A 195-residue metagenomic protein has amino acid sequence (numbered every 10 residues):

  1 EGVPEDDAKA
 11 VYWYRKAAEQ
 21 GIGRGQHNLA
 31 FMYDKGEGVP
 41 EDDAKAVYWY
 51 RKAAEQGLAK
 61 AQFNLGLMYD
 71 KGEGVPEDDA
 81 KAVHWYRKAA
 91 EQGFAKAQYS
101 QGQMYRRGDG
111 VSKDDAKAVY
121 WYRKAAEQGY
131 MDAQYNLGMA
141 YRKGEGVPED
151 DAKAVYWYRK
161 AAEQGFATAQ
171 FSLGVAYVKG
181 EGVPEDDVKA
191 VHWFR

Functional and structural regions predicted by a protein language model:
G2, A190-R195: Short, intrinsically disordered, charge-balanced linker/junction segments flanking boundaries in proteins
D6, E19-G23, K35-E37, D42 (+12 more regions): Short helix-capping/linker turns of helical repeat alpha-solenoids
K16-A17, K52-A53, K88-A89, K124-A125 (+1 more regions): Canonical positions in the second alpha-helix
N28-K35, N64-K71, S100-R107, N136-K143 (+1 more regions): Hydrophobic face of amphipathic alpha-helices that form TPR/SEL1-like repeat modules and related alpha-solenoid
